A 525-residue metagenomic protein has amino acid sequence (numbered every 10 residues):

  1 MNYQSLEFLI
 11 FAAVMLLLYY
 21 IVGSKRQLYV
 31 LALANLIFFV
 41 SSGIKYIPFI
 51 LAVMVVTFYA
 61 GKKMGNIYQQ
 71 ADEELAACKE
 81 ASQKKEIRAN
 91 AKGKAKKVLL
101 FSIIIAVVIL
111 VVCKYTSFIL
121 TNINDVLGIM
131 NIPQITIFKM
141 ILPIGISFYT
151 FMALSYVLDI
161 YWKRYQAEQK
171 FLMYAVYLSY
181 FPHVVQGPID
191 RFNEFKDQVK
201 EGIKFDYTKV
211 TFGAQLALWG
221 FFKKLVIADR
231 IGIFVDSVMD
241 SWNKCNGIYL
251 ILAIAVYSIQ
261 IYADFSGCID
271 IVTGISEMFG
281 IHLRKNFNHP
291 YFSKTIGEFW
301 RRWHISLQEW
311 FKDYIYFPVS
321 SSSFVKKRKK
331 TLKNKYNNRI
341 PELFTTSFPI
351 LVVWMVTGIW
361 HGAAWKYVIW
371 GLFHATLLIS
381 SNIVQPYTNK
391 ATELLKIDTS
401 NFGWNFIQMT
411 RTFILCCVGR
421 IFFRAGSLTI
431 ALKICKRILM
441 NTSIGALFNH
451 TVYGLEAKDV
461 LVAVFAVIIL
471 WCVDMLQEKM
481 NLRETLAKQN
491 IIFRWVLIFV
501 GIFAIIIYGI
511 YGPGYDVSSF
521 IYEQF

Functional and structural regions predicted by a protein language model:
M1-Q524: Membrane-embedded transmembrane alpha-helical bundles that form the catalytic cores of multi-pass lipid-modifying
